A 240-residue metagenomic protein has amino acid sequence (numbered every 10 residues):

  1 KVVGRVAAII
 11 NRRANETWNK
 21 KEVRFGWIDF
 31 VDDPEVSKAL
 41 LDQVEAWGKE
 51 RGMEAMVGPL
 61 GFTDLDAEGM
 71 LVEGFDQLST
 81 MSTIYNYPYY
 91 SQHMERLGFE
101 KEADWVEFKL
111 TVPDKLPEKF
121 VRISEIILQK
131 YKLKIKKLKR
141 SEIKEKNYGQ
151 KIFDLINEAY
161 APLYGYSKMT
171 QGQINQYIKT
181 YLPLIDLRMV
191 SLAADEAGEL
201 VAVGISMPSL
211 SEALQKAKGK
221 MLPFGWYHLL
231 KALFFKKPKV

Functional and structural regions predicted by a protein language model:
K1-T17, K137-V240: A conserved beta-strand-loop-helix scaffold within acyl/acetyltransferase catalytic domains
V2-V3, A46-M53, E102-T111, K130-I135 (+2 more regions): Short, mixed-charge, low-aromatic patches
R12, F62-D66, D114, L210-E212: Feature marks short, surface-exposed loop/turn motifs that line or immediately flank catalytic pockets and channel
T17-A103, A217-V240: Acyl-donor binding region in acyl/amide transferases
Q77, R122-I123, T180-L184: Short alpha-helix boundary/capping motifs
I84-G165, M189, A202: Acyltransferase donor/substrate-recognition loop-hinge adjacent to the catalytic core
